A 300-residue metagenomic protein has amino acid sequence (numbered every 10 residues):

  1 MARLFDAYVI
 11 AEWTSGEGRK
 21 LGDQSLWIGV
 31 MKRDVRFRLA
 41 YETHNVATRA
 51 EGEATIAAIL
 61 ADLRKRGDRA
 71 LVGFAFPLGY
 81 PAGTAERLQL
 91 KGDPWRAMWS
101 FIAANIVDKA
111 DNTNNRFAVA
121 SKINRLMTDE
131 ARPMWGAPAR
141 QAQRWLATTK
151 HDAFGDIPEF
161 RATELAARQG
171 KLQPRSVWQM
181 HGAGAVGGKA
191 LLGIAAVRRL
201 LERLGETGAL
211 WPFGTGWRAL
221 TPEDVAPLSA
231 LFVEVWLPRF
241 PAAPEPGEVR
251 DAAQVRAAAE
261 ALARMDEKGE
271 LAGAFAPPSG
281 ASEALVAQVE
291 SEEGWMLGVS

Functional and structural regions predicted by a protein language model:
A2-A7, W13-L71, F76-S300: RNase H-like (RuvC/DEDD) metal-dependent nuclease/polynucleotide-processing core
